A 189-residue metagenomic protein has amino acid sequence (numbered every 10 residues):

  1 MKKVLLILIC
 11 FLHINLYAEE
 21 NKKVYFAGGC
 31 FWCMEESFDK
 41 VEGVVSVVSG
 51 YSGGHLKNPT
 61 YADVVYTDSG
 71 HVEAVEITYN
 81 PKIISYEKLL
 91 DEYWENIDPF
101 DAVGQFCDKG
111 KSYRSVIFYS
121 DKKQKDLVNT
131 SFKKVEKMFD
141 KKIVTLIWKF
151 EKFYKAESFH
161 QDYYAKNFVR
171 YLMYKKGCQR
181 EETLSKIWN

Functional and structural regions predicted by a protein language model:
V4-H13: Sec-dependent N-terminal signal peptides
Y17-N189: Flexible coil/turn and secondary-structure edge motifs
